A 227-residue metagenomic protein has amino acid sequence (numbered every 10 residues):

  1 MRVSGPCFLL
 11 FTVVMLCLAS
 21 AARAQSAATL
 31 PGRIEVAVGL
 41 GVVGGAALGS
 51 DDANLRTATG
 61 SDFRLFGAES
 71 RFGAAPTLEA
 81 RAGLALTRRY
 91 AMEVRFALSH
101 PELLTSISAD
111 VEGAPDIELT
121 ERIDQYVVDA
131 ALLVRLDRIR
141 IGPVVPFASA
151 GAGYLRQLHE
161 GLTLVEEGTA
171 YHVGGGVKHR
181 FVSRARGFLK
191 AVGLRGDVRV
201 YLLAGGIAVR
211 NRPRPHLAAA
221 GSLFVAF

Functional and structural regions predicted by a protein language model:
M1-P31: Cleavable N-terminal export/targeting peptides
R23-L84, A152, A220, A226: Short glycine/proline- and aromatic-enriched beta-strand/turn motifs that initiate or cap beta-hairpins
Q25-A27, R81-L162, E166-A170, V182-R184: Gram-negative (and chloroplast) outer-membrane scaffold detector with strong preference for beta-barrel transmembrane
T29-R33, E69-A75, L119-V127, L164-A170 (+1 more regions): Transmembrane beta-barrel outer-membrane domains
L40-A46, L98-E102, L136, A152-L158 (+3 more regions): Transmembrane beta-strands of outer-membrane beta-barrel pores
L48-R56, L104-V111, L158-V165, G206-P213: Outer-membrane beta-barrel translocator domains and adjoining extracellular loop/strand segments of Gram-negative
G60-G67, E112-I117, Q157-H159, A204-G206: Extracytoplasmic loops and strand-loop junctions of Gram-negative outer membrane beta-barrel proteins
P101, H179-F227: Predominantly the C-terminal beta-signal and adjacent terminal strand-loop region of outer-membrane beta-barrel
